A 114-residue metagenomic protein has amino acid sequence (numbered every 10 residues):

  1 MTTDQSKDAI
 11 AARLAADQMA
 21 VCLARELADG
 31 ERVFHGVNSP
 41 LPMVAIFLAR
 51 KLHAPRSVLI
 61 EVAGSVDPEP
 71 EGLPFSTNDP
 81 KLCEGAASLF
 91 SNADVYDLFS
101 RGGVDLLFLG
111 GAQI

Functional and structural regions predicted by a protein language model:
T2-D4, L73-I114: Conserved phosphate- and dinucleotide-binding cores of soluble alpha/beta proteins, encompassing both enzyme active
T2-E84: N-terminal active-site beta-alpha-beta segment that forms phosphate/nucleotide-binding and substrate-recognition loops
